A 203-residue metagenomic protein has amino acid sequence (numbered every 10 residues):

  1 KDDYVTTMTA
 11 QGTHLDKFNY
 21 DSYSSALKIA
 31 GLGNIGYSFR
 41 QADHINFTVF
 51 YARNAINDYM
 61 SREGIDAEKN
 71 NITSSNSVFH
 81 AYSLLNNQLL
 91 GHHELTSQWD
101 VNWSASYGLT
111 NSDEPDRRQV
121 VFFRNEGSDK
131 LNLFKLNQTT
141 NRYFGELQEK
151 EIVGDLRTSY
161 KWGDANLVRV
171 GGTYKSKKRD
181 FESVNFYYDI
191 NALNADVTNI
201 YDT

Functional and structural regions predicted by a protein language model:
K1-Y59, L85-N87: Transmembrane beta-barrel wall of Gram-negative outer-membrane proteins
T6-T9, S61-D66, R118-V121, N185-D189: Short secondary-structure boundary/capping segments
M8-K17, E63-T73, N125-T140: Flexible, solvent-exposed coil segments and beta strand-coil junctions, predominantly the extracellular/periplasmic
F18-S22, S74-V78, Y143-G145: Outer-membrane beta-barrel domain signature
G36-N54, V78-T203: Face-selective signature of the C-terminal outer-membrane beta-barrel domain
I56, I65-E68, F79: Charge-rich, low-complexity intrinsically disordered segments
